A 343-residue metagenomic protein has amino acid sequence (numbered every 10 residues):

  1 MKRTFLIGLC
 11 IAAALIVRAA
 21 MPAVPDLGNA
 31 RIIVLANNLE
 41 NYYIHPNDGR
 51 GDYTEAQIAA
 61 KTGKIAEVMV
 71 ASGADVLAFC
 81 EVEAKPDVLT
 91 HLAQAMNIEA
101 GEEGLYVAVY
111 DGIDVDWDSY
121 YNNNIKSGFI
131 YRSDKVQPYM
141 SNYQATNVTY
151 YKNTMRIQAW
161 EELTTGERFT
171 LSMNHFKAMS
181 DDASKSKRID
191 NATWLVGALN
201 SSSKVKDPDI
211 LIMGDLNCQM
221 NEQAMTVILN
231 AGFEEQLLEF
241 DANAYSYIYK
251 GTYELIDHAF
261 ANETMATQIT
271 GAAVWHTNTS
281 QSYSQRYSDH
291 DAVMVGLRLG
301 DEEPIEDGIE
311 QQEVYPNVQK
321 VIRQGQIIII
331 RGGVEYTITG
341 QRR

Functional and structural regions predicted by a protein language model:
M1-T4: Positively charged n-region of N-terminal signal peptides that target proteins for export
G8, W160, K177, F260 (+4 more regions): Compositionally biased, intrinsically disordered low-complexity segments enriched in polar/proline residues
G8-L9, W194: A periodicity- and composition-biased signal for non-globular, repetitive helical segments
L9-A19: Hydrophobic h-region of N-terminal signal peptides that target proteins for export in Gram-negative bacteria
A14, S184, I338-T339: General helical secondary-structure elements
A19-D26, E302-E306, E310-V314: Sec-dependent signal peptide cleavage junction
A20-G300: Divalent cation-coordinating acidic motifs and surrounding scaffolds that mediate Ca2+/Mg2+/Mn2+/Zn2+-dependent binding
I305-R343: C-terminal outer-membrane/trafficking sorting elements
